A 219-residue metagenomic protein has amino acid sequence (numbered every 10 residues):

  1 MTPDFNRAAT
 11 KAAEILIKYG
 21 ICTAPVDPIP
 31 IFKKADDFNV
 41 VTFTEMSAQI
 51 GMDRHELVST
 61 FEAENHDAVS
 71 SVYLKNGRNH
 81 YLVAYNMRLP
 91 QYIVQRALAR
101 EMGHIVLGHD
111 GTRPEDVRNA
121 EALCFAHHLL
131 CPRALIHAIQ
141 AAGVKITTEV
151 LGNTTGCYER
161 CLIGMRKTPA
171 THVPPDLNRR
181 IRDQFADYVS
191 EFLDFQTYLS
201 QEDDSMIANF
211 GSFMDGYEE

Functional and structural regions predicted by a protein language model:
M1-E219: Active-site hotspot residues in diverse enzymes, especially metal/ion-binding acidic/histidine motifs
